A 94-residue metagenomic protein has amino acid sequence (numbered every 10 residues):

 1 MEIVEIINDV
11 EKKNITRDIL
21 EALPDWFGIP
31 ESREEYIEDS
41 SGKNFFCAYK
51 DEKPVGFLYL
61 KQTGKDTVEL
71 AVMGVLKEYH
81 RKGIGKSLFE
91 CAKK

Functional and structural regions predicted by a protein language model:
M1-E31: Short amphipathic alpha-helix that is part of the acyltransferase structural core
E31-E35, E90-C91: A generic local structural motif
Y36-G42: Short loop/turn motifs at secondary-structure junctions and domain boundaries
D39, K53, L76, R81-K82: Non-catalytic interaction surface on structured domains
C47, K53-K61, V68-G74: Conserved beta-strand in the GNAT
Y79, G83-C91: Conserved acetyl-CoA pyrophosphate-binding loop and the N-cap/start of the following alpha-helix in GNAT-like
K94: Conserved GNAT acetyl-CoA-binding A-motif
